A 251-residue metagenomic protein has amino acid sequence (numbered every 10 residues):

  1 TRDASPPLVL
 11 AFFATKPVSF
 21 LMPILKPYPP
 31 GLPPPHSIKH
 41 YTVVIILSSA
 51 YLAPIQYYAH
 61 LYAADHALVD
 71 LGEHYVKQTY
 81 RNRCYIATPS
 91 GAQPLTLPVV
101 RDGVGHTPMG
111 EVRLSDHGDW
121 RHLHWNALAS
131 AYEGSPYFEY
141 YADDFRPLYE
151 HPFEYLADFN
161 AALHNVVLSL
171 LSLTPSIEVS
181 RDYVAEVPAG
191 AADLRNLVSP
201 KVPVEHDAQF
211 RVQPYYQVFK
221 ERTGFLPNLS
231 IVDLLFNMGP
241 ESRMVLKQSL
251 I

Functional and structural regions predicted by a protein language model:
P6-L10: Short linear segments in intrinsically disordered or otherwise low-structure-confidence regions
A11-F12, S19, V218: Intrinsic disorder/low-structure terminal segments
F12-F13, V245: Hydrophobic alpha-helical membrane context
L25, K39-I251: Residues lining hydrophobic/aromatic ligand-binding pockets adjacent to catalytic sites
L32: Short polybasic linear motifs
